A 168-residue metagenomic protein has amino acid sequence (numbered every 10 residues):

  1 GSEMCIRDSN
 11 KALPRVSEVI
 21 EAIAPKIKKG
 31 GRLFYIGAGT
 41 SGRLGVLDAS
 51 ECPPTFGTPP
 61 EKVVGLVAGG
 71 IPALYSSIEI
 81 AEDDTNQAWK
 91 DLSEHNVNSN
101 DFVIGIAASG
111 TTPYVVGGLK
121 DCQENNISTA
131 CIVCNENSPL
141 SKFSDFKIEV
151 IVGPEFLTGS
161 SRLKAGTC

Functional and structural regions predicted by a protein language model:
M4-I6: Short, small-residue-biased leader/transition segments that mark boundaries at the very start of proteins
K11-K26: A short, well-structured juxtamembrane/interface segment
K26-I27, C122: A generic structural signal for well-ordered alpha-helical segments
F34, A38-C168: Glycine-rich phosphate-binding loops that contact phosphosugars or nucleotide phosphates
